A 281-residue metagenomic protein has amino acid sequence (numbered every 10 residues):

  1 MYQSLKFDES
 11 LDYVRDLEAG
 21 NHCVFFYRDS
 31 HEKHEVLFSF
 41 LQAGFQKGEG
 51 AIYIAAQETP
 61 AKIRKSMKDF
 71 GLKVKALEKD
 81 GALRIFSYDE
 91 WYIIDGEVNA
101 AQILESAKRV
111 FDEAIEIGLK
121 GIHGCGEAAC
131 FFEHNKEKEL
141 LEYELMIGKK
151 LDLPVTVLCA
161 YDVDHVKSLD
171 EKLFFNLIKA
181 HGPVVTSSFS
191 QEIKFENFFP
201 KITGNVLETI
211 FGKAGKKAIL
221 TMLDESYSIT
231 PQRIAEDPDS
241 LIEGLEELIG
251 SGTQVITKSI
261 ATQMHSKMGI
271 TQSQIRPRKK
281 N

Functional and structural regions predicted by a protein language model:
M1-K194, Y227-S228: Non-catalytic regulatory/interaction regions at protein termini and inter-domain linkers
K194-N281: Long, compositionally biased intrinsically disordered regulatory segments in eukaryotic proteins
